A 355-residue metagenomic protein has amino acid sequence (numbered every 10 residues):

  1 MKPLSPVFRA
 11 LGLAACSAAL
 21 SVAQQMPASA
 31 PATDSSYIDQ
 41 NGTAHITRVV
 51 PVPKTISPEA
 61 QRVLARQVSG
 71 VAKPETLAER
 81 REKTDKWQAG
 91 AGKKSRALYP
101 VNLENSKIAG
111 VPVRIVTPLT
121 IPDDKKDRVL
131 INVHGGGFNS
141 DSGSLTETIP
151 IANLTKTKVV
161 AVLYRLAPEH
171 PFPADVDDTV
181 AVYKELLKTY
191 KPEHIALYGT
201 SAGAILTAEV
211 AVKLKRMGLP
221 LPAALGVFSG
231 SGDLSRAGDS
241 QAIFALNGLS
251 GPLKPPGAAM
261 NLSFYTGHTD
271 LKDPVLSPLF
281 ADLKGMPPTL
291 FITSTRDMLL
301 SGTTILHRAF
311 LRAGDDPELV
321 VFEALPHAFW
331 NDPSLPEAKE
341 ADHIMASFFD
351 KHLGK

Functional and structural regions predicted by a protein language model:
M1-L4, D178: Intrinsically disordered, low-complexity serine/threonine-rich segments
L4-V22: Gram-negative bacterial Sec-dependent N-terminal signal peptides
A10, Q25-M26, R81, I115: Positively charged, low-complexity intrinsically disordered regions
L13, L20, R66, G70 (+1 more regions): General helical structural elements
A15, G42-T43: Non-catalytic C-terminal accessory domains or segments of carbohydrate-active enzymes
M26-N41, T47-A72, A97-K355: Alpha/beta-hydrolase superfamily serine-hydrolase fold, recognizing
L77-A78, E82-S106: A domain-start/cap signature at the N-terminus of enzymes
